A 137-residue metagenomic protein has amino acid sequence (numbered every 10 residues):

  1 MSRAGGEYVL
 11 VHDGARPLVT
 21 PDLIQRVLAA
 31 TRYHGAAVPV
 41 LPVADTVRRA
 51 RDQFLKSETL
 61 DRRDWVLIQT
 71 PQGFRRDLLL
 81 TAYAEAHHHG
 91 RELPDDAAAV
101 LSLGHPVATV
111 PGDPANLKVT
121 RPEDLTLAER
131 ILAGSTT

Functional and structural regions predicted by a protein language model:
M1-Y8: Active-site nucleotide-sugar/metal-binding loop of Leloir-type enzymes
G5, L18-A108, T137: Conserved core of the sugar-phosphate nucleotidyltransferase
V9-H12, A108-G112: Short beta-strands and strand-loop turn motifs
H12-D13, P42, R75, R121: Residue-level signal for inorganic ion chemistry
A15, H87-G90, P114-L117: Glycine-rich "substrate-gating" loop/helix at the edge of Rossmann-like oxidoreductase active sites
R16-L18, D45-R48, N116-K118, L125-T126: Short, active-site-adjacent cap segments at secondary-structure transitions
D95-A97, P114-N116, D124-T137: SAM-dependent methyltransferases
V107-P111, L117-T120: Conserved active-site beta-strand element of glycosyltransferases/polysaccharide synthases
